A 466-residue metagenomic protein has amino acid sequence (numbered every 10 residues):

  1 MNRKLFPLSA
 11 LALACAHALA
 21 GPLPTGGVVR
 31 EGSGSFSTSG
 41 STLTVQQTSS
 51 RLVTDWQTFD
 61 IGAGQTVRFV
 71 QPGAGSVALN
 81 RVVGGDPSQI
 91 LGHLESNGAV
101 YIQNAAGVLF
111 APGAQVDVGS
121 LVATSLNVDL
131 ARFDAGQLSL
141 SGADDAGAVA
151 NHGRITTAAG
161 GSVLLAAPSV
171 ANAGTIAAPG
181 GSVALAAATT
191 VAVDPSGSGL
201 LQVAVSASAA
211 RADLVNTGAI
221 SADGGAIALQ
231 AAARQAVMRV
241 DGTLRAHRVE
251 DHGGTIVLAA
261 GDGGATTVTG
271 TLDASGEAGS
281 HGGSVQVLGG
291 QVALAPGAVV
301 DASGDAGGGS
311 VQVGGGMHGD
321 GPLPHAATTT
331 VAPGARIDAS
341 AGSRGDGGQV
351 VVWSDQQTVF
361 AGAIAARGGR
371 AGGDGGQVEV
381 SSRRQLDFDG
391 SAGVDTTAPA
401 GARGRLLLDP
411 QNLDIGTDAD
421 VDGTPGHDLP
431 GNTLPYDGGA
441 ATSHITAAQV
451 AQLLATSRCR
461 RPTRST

Functional and structural regions predicted by a protein language model:
N2-T466: Extracellular and secretory-pathway beta-repeat/beta-biased strand scaffolds
